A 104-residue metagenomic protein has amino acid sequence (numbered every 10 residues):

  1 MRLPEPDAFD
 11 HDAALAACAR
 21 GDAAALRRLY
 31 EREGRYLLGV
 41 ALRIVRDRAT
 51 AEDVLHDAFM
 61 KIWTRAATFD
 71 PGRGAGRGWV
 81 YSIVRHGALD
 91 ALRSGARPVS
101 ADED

Functional and structural regions predicted by a protein language model:
M1-P6, A19-R28, L38-D57: Short, charged helix-capping/linker segments at alpha-helix termini
D7-A14: Acidic, Ser/Thr- and Pro/Gly-rich low-complexity regulatory segments
A14, A25-L26, G76: Hydrophobic side chains within well-formed alpha-helices
Y30-G34, Y81: Amphipathic, non-transmembrane alpha-helical scaffold segments
G34, R48, E52, A66 (+3 more regions): A short, glycine- and basic residue-enriched loop/turn that sits immediately adjacent to a domain's principal
G39, D53-M60, T64, G74-H86: Structural recognition of an alpha-helix C-terminal capping motif at a helix-to-coil junction
T64-P71, S82-E103: Arg/Lys-rich amphipathic alpha helix in sigma70-family domain 2
